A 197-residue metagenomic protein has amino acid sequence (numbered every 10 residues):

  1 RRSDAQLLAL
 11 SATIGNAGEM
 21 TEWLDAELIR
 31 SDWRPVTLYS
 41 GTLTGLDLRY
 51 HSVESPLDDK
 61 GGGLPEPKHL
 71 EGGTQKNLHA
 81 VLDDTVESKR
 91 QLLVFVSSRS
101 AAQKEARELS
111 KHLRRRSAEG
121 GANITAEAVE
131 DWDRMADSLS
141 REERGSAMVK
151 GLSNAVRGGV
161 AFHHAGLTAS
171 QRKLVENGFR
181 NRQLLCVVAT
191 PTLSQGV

Functional and structural regions predicted by a protein language model:
R1, L24, L109, L113: Active-site catalytic pocket residues across diverse enzymes, especially alpha/beta-hydrolases
R1-D4, R30-S31, D84-S88, L152-A155 (+2 more regions): Conserved catalytic network of the ASCE P-loop NTPase/AAA+ motor domain
Q6-E108, A161, A165: Conserved interdomain linker/interface between the two RecA-like ATPase lobes of SF2 helicase motors
I14, A169, V187-P191: Conserved structured core elements
H79-D83, E176, S194: Short hydrophobic/charged patches on amphipathic alpha-helices used for structural packing and interfaces
R99-C186: Conserved C-terminal RecA-like helicase domain
N177, V187-V197: SF2 helicase motor core recognition
